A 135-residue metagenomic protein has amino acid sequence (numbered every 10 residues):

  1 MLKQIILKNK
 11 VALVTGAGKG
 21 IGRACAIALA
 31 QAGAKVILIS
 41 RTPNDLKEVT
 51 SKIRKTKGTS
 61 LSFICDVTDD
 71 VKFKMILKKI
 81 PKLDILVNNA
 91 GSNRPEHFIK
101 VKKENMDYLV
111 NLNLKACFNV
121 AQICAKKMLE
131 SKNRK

Functional and structural regions predicted by a protein language model:
M1-K10: Flexible N-terminal pre-Rossmann segment of NAD(P)-dependent oxidoreductases
K10, G58-T59, K82-L83, M128-K135: Active-site loop of short-chain dehydrogenase/reductase
V11, G18-G20: Conserved glycine-rich cofactor-binding loop
A34-E48: Conserved glycine-rich Rossmann-like NAD(P)H-binding loop of the short-chain dehydrogenase/reductase
N44, F63-M75, K103: The beta1-alpha1 cofactor-binding region of Rossmann-like NAD(H)/NADP(H)-dependent oxidoreductases
H97-F98, K102-V110: Substrate-binding pocket helix/loop in short-chain dehydrogenase/reductase
A121-Q122: A short, exposed helix-loop element centered on a Lys and neighboring polar residues
